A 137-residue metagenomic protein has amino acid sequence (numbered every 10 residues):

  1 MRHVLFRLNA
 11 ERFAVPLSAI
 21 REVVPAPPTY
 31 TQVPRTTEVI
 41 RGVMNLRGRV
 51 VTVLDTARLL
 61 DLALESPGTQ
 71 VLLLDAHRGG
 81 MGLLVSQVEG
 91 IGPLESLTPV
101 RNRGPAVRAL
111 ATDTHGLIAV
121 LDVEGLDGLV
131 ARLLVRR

Functional and structural regions predicted by a protein language model:
M1-R137: An acidic, low-aromatic, low-complexity terminal/linker signal
